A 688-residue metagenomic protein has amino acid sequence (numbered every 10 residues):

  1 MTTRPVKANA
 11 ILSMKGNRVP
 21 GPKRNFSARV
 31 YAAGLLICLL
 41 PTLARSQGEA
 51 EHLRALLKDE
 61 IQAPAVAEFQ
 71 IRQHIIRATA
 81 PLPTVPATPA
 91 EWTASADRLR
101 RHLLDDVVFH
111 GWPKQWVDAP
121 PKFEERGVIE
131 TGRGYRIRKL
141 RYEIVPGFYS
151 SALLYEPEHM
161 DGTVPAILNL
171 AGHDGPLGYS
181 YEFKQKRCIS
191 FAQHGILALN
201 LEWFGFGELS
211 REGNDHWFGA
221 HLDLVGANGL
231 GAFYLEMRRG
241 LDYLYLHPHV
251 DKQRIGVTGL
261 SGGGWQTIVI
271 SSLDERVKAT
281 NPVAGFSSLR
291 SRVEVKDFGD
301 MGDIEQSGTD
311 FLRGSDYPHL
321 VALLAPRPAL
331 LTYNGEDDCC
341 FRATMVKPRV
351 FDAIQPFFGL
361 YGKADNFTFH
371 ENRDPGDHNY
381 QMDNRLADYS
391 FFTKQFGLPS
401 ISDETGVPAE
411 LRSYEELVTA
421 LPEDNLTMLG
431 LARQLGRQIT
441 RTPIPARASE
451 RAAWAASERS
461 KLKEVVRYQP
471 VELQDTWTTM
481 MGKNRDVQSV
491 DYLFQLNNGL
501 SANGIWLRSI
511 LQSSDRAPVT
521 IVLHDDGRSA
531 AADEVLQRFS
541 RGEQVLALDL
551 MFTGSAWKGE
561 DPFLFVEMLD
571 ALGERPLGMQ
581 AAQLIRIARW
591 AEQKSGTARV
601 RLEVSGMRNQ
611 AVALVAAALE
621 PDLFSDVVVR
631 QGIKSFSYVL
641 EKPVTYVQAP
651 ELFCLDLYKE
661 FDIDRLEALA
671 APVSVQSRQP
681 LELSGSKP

Functional and structural regions predicted by a protein language model:
M1-A28: N-terminal secretory signal peptides that target proteins for export/translocation
Y31-T42: Bacterial N-terminal signal peptides
Q47-Y149, F298, Y317-H319, A325 (+6 more regions): Alpha/beta-hydrolase-fold serine-hydrolase catalytic core, especially in secreted/extracellular enzymes
Y135-N169: Well-ordered mid-protein domain cores that form the structural environment of catalytic cofactors
E158-H249, L289-G299, D515-K594, F636-Q648: Cap/lid segment of the alpha/beta-hydrolase catalytic domain
G175-K186, H221-L235, V257-I268, V295 (+5 more regions): Alpha-helix capping and helix-loop boundary segments enriched in small/acidic/polar residues
E202, T258, V283-A284, T332 (+3 more regions): Alpha/beta-hydrolase-fold catalytic nucleophile elbow
D242-L312, I587-E660, D664-L666: Primarily recognizes the serine-hydrolase "nucleophile elbow" in alpha/beta-hydrolase and SGNH/GDSL folds
